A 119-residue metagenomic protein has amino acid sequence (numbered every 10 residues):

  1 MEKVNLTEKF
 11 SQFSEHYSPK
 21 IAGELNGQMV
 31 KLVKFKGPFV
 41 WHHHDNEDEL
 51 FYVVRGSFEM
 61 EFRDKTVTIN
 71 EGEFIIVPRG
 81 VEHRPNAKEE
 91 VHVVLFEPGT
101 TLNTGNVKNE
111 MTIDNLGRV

Functional and structural regions predicted by a protein language model:
E2-F10, G23, K88-V119: Double-stranded beta-helix
L6-W41, E47, G105: A short glycine-rich, His/Asp/Glu-containing loop-to-beta-strand
I21, L50, E59, T66 (+1 more regions): Short, surface-exposed charged micro-motifs
N26, V54-R55, N70-E71, E89: A cytosolic small-molecule/anion-sensing beta-strand core signal
G27-M29, K36-P38, S57-E59, T66 (+1 more regions): Short, charged/polar surface micro-motifs in flexible loops or helix N-caps
K34-F35, H44-E61: Short, conserved beta-strand element in jelly-roll/cupin
H42, M60-E61, V77, E82-K88 (+1 more regions): Short beta-strand His + acidic residue motifs that chelate non-heme Fe in jelly-roll/DSBH and cupin folds
R63-R79: Short acidic-glycine-tyrosine-enriched beta hairpin
